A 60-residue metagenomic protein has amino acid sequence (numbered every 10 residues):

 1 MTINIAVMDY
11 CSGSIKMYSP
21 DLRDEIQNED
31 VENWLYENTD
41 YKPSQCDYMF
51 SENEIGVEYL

Functional and structural regions predicted by a protein language model:
M1-E37: N-terminal acidic leader/helix
E32-L60: Short, mixed-charge low-complexity intrinsically disordered segments
